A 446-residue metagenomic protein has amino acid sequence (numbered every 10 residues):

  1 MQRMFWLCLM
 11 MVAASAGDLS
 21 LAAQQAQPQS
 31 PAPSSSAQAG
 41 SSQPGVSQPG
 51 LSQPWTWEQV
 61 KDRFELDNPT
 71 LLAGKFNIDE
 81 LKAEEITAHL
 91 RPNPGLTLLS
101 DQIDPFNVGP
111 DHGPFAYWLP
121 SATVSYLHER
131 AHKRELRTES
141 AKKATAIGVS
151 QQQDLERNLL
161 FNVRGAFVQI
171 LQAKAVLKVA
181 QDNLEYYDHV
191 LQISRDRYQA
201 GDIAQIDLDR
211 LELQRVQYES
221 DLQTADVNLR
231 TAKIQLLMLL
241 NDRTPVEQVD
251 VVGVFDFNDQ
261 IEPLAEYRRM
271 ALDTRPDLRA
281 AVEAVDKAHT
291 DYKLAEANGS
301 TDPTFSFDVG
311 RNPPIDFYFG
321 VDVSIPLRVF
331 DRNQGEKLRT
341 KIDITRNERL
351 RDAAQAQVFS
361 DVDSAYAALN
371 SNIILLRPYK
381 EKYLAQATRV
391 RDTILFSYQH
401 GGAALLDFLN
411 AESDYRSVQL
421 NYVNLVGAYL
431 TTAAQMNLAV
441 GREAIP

Functional and structural regions predicted by a protein language model:
R3-L9, L19-Q27, P31-Q43, Q48-P49 (+1 more regions): Acidic, low-complexity, intrinsically disordered peripheral segments
Q24, Q152-M270, A368, N372 (+1 more regions): Periplasmic alpha-helical coiled-coil/stalk elements that build and connect Gram-negative outer-membrane
P33-K82: N-terminal targeting signals for Sec/Tat export/insertion, comprising classic cleavable signal peptides
G45-S52, T97-K133, R137, D250-I261 (+3 more regions): Small/polar, glycine/serine/threonine/aspartate-rich low-complexity segments that form flexible
Q59-E65, S125, I203, D207-L208 (+6 more regions): Amphipathic alpha-helical coiled-coil scaffold segments and their short linker/junction regions
D62-L72, D79-P94, A122-E139, S150-R157 (+9 more regions): A glycine-/polar-enriched beta->alpha junction
A73-E85, L155-A180, H189, D196 (+4 more regions): Amphipathic alpha-helical coiled-coil segments
E139-K142, Q205-L213, L405-E412: Short, charged, amphipathic alpha-helical segments
